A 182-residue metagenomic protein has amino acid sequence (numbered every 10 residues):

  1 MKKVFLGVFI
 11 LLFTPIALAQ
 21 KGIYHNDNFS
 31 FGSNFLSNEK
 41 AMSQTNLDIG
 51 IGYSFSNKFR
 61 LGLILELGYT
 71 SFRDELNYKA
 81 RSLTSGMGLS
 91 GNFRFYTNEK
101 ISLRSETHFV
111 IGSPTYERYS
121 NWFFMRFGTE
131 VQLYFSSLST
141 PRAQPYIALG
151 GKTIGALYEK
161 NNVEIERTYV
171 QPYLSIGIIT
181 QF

Functional and structural regions predicted by a protein language model:
V4-P15: Sec-dependent N-terminal signal peptides
A19-S71, G177-Q181: Short glycine/proline- and aromatic-enriched beta-strand/turn motifs that initiate or cap beta-hairpins
I23, N57-L63, E99-L103, S137-P145: Repeated loop/turn-to-beta-strand initiation elements of outer-membrane beta-barrel proteins
H25, A41-L47, R81-M87, N121-F127 (+2 more regions): Residues that define the transmembrane beta-barrel architecture of outer-membrane proteins
F31-S37, L67-R73, F93-F95, F109-T115 (+2 more regions): Transmembrane beta-strands of outer-membrane beta-barrel pores
S37-T45, R73-A80, T115-F123, L157-E164: Outer-membrane beta-barrel translocator domains and adjoining extracellular loop/strand segments of Gram-negative
G50-I51, F55-N57, G91-E99, V131-L138 (+1 more regions): Outer-membrane beta-barrel proteins
F127-F182: Predominantly the C-terminal beta-signal and adjacent terminal strand-loop region of outer-membrane beta-barrel
